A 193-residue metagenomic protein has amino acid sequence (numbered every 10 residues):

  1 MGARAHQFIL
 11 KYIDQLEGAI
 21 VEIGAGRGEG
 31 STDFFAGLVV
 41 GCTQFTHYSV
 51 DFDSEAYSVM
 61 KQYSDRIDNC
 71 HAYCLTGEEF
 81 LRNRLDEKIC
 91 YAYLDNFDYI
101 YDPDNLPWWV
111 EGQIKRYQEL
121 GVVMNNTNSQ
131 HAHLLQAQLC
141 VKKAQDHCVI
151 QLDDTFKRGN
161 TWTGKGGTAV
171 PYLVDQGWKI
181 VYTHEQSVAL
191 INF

Functional and structural regions predicted by a protein language model:
M1-Y93, F97-F193: A short alpha-helical cap/connector motif
